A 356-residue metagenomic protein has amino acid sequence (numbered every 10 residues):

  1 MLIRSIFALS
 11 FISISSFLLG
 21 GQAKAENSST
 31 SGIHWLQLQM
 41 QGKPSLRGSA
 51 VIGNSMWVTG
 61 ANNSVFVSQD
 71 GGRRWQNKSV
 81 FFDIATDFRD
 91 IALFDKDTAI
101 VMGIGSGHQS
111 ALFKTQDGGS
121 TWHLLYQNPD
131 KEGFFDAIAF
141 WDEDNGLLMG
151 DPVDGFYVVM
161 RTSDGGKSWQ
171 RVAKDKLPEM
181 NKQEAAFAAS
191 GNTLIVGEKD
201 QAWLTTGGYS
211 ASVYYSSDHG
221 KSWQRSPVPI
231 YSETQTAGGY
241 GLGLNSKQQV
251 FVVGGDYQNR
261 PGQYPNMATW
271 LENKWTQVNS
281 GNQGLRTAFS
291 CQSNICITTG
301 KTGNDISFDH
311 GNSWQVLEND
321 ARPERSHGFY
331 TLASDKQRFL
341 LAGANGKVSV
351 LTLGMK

Functional and structural regions predicted by a protein language model:
M1-F7: Bacterial N-terminal signal peptides that target proteins for export
A8-F17: Bacterial N-terminal signal peptides
G20-A25: Boundary at the C-terminal end of the N-terminal hydrophobic targeting segment
E26-K356: Residue-level hotspots at or immediately adjacent to binding/recognition sites across diverse folds
